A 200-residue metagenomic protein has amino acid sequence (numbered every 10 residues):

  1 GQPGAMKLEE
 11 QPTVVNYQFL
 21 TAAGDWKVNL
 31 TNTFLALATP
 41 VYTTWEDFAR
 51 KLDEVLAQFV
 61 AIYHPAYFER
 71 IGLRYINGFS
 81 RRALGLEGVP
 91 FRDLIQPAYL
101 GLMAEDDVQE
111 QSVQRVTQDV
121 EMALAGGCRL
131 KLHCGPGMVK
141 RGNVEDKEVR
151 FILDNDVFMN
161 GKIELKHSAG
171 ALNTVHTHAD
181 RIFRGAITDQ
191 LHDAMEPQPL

Functional and structural regions predicted by a protein language model:
G1-L30, G161, P199-L200: N-terminal low-complexity, intrinsically disordered segments
G1-Q2, A61-F79, V108-R115, I182-L200: Short glycine-rich, low-complexity/disordered patches
P12-L20, R70-D146, I152: Aromatic/basic-lined ligand-recognition segments that form π-stacking hydrophobic pockets flanked by Lys/Arg to engage
A23-Y63: Hydrophobic alpha-helical segments and helix pairs
D25-Y42, F68-I76, K147-N160: Glycine-rich, often proline-containing surface loops adjacent to acidic residues and nearby aromatics that form
W45, R81, G161-I163: Residue-level signal for secondary-structure boundary sites
V149-L200: Long, compositionally biased interface segments
